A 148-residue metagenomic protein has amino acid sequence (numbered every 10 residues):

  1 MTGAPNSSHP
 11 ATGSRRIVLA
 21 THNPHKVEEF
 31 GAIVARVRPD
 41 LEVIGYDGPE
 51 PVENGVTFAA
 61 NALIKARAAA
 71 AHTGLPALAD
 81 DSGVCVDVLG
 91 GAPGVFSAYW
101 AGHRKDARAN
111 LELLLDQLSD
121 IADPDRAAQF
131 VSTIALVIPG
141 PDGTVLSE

Functional and structural regions predicted by a protein language model:
T2-V18, P24-E148: Anionic-ligand binding patches
